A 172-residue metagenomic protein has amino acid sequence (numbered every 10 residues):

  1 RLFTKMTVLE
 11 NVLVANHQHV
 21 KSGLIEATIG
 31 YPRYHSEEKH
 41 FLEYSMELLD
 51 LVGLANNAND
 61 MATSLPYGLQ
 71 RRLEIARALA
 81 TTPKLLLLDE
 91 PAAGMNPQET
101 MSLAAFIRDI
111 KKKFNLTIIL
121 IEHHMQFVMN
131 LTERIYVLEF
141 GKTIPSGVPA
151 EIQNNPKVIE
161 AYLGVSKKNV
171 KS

Functional and structural regions predicted by a protein language model:
R1-S172: Glycine-rich phosphate-binding loops of nucleotide-dependent enzymes
